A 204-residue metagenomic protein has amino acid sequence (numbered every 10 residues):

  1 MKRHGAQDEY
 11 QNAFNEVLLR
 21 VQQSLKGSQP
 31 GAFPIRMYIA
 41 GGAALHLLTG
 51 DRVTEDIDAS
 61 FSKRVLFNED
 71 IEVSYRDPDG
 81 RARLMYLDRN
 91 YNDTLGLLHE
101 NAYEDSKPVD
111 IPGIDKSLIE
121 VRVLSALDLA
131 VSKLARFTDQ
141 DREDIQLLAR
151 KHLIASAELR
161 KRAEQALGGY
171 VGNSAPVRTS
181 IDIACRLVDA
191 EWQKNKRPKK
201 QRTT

Functional and structural regions predicted by a protein language model:
M1-T204: Compositionally biased terminal segments of proteins
